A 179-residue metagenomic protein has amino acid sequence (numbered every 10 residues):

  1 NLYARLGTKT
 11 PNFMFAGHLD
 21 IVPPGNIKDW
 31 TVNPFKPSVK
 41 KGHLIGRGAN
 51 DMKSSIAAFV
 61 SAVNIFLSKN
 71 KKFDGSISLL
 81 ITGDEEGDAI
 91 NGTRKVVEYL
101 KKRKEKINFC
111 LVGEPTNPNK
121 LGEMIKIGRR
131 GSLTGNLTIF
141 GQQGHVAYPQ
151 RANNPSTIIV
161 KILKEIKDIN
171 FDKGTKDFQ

Functional and structural regions predicted by a protein language model:
N1-R47, S68-F73: Acidic/His- and Gly-rich active-site-bordering loop/insert found across diverse amide/peptide-bond hydrolases
N50, S54-E165: Fold-level recognition of mixed alpha/beta catalytic cores in primary-metabolism enzymes, strongest
I166-G174: Short catalytic/binding micro-motifs of nucleotide second-messenger systems
K176-Q179: A structural supersecondary motif
